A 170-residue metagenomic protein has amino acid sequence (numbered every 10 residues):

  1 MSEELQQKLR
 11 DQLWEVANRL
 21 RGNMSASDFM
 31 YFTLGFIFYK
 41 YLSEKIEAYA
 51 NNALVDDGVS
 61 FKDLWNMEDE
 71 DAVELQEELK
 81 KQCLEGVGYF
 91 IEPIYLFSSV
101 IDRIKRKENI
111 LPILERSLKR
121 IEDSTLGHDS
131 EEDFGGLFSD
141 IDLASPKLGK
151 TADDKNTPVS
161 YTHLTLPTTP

Functional and structural regions predicted by a protein language model:
M1-L164: Non-catalytic, mostly N-terminal accessory regions of nucleic-acid modification and defense proteins
T165-P170: A short, hydrophobic C-terminal helix/tail in secreted or cell-surface proteins
